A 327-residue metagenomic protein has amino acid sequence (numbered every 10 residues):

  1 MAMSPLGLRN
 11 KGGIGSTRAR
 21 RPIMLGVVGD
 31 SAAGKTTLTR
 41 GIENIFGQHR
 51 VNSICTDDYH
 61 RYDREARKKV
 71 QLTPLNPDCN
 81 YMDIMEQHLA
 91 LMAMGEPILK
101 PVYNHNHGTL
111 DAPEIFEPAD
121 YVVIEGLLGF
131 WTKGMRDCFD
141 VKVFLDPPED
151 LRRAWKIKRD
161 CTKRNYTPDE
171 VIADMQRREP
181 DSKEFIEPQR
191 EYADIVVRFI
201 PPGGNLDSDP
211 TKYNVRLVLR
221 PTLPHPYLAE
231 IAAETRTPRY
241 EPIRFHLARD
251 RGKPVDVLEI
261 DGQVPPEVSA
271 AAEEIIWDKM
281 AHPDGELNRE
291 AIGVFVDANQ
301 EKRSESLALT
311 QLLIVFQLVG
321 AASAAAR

Functional and structural regions predicted by a protein language model:
M1-A32, R40, H49-S53: Extreme N-terminal, non-catalytic leader segments that precede Walker-type/kinase nucleotide-binding cores
A2-R9, G15-S16, Y121, K158-R327: C-terminal accessory "lid"/substrate-recognition subdomains
K35: Conserved lysine of the Walker
G47-H49, C138-F139, Y192: Short, structured coil segments at secondary-structure junctions
Q48-C55, R61-T109, Y121: Conserved nucleotide-sensing/catalytic segment adjacent to the nucleotide-binding pocket in NTP-handling enzymes
V51-S53, K142-F144, V196, V257: Conserved beta-strand scaffold positions in the cores of enzyme catalytic domains, especially in NTP/NDP-utilizing
D57, D140, D194: Receiver (REC) domain switch/active-site residues of two-component response regulators
P113-C161, R220, H225: ATP-dependent NMP and nucleoside kinases share a basic, alpha-helical "lid"
